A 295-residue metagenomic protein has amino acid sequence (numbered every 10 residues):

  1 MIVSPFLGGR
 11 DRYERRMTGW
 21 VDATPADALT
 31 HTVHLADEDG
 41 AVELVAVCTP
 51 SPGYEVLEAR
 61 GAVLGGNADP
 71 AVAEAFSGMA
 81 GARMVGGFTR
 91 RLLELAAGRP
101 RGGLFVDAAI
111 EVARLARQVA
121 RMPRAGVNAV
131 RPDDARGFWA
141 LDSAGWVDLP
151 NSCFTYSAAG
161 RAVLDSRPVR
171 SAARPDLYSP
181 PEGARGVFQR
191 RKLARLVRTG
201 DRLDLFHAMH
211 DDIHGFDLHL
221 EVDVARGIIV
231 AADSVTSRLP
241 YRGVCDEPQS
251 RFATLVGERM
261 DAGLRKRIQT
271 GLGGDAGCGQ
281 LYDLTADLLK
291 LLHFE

Functional and structural regions predicted by a protein language model:
M1-V163, H210-E295: Active-site- and interface-proximal helix/loop "cap" or "latch" segments in soluble metabolic and energy-transducing
L164-L203: Short, compositionally biased leader-like segments
D204-A208: Short, basic/aromatic recognition patches
